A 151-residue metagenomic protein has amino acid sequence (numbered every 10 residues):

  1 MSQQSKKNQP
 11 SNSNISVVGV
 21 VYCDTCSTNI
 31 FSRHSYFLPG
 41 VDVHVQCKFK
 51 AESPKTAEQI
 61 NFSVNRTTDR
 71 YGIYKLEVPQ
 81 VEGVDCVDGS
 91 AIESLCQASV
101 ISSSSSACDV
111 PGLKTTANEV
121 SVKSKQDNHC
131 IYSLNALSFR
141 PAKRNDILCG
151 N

Functional and structural regions predicted by a protein language model:
M1-S121: Beta-strand-dominated extracellular/periplasmic modules and repeats in secreted or surface-exposed proteins
K6-N12, R144-N151: Extracellular/luminal ectodomains of metazoan preproproteins built from arrays of small disulfide-bonded modules
I101-G150: C2-type phospholipid-binding modules
